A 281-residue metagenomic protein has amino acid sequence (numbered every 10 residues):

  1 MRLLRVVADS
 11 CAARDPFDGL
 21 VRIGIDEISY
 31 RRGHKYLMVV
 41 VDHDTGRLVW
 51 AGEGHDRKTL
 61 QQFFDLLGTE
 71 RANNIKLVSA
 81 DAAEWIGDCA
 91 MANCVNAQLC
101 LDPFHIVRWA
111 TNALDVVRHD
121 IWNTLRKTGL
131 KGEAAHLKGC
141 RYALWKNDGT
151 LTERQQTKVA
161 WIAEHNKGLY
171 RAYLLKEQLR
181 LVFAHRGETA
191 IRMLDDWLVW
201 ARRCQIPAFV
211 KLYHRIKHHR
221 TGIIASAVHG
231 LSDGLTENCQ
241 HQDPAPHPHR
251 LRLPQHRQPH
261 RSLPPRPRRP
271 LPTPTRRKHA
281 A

Functional and structural regions predicted by a protein language model:
R2-D18, E70, V117, R269-P270: Short, basic alpha-helical nucleic acid-contact segments in DNA-binding proteins and DNA transaction factors
L3, N93, N112-A113: Residue-level signal for well-ordered alpha-helical positions
A8-D9, R31-K35, D42-G46, G52-E53 (+4 more regions): Acidic/histidine-rich catalytic cores and adjacent linkers of DNA breakage/strand-transfer/modification proteins
D18-R31, V39: Two-metal-ion RNase H-like nuclease active-site motif
M38, T111-N123: Short, surface-exposed amphipathic charged segments that create phosphate/polyanion-binding patches used for binding
